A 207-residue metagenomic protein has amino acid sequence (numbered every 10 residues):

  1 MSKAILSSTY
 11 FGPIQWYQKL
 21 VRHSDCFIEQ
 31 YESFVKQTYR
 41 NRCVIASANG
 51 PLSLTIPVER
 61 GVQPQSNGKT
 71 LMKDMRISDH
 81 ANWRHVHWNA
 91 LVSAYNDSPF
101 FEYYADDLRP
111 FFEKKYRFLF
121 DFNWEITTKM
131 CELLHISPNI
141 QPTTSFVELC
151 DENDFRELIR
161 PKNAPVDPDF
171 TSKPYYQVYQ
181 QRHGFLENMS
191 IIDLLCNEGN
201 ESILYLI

Functional and structural regions predicted by a protein language model:
M1-I207: Residues lining hydrophobic/aromatic ligand-binding pockets adjacent to catalytic sites
